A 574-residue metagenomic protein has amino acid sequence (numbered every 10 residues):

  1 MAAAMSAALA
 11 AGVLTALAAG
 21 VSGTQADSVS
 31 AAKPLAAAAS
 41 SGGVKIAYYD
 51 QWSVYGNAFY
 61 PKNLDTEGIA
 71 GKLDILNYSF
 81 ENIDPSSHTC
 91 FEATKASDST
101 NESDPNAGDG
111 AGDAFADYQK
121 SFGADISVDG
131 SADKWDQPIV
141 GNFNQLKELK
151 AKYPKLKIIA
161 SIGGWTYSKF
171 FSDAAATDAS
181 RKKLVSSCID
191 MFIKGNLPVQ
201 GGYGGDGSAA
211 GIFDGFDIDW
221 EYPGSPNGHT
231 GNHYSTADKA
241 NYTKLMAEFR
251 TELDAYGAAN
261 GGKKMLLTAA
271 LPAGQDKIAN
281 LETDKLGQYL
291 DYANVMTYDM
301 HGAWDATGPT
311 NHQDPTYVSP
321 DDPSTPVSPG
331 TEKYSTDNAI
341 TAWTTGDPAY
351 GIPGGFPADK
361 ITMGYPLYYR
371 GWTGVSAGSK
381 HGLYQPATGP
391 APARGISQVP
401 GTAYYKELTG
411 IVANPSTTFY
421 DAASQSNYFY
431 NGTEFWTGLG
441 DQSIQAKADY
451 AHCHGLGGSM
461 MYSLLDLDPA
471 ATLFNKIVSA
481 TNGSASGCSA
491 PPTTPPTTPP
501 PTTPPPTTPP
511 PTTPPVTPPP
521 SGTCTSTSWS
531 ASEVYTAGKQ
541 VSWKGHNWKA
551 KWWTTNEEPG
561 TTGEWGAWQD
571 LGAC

Functional and structural regions predicted by a protein language model:
M1-D27, T502, T507, T512: Secretory targeting and sorting signals
A32-G201: Glycan-recognition patch characteristic of GH18 chitinases/ENGases and related GlcNAc/peptidoglycan-binding proteins
P34-A39, D84-G130, W304, T310-P323 (+2 more regions): Glycan-binding loop/region signatures in secreted carbohydrate-active enzymes
I46, G56-N57, E92-N106, P223-V399: Substrate-binding surface in catalytic domains of secreted glycosidases
A47-S53, Y78-I83, S161-W165, F216-P223 (+8 more regions): Active-site-proximal beta-strand/loop segments in catalytic clefts of secreted hydrolases
L76, A160, I218, F249 (+5 more regions): Conserved, mostly hydrophobic/aromatic
K150, T177-D217, L245-L253, I278-Y292: An active-site-proximal structural segment forming one wall of the substrate-binding cleft that immediately precedes
T494, P499-C574: Tryptophan-rich substrate-binding surfaces of secreted polymer-degrading and adhesive proteins
